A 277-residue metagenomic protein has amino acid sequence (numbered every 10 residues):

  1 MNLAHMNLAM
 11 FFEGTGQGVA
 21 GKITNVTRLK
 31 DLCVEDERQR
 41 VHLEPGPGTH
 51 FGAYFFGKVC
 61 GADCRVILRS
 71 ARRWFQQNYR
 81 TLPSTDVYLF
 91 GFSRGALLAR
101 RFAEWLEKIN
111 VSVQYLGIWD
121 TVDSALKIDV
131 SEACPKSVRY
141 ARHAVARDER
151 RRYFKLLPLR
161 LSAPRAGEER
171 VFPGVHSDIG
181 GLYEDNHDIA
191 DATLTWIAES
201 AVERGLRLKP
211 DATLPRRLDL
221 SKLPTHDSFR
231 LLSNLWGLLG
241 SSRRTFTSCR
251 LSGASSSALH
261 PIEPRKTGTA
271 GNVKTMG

Functional and structural regions predicted by a protein language model:
M1-G277: Active-site- or binding-pocket-proximal scaffold segments within functional domains
